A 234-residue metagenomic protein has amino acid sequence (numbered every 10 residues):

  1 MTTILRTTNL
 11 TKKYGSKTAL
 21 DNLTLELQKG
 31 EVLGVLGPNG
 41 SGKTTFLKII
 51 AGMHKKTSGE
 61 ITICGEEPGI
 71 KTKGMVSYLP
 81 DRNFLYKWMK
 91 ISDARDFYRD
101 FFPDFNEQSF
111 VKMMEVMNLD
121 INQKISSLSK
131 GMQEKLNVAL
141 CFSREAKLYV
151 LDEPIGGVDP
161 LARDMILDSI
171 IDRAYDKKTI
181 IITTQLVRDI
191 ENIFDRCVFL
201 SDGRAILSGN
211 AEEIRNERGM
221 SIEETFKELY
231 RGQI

Functional and structural regions predicted by a protein language model:
L33-P38: The feature captures the beta-strand-to-loop junction immediately N-terminal to the Walker
A51: Helix-to-loop junction immediately C-terminal to a conserved catalytic motif
S58-T72: Conserved ABC transporter NBD signature motif
R82-N137: ABC-family P-loop ATPase nucleotide-binding domains
Y149-E153, V158: Catalytic Walker B motif of ABC-type/P-loop ATPase nucleotide-binding domains
S208-G209: ABC ATPase "signature
